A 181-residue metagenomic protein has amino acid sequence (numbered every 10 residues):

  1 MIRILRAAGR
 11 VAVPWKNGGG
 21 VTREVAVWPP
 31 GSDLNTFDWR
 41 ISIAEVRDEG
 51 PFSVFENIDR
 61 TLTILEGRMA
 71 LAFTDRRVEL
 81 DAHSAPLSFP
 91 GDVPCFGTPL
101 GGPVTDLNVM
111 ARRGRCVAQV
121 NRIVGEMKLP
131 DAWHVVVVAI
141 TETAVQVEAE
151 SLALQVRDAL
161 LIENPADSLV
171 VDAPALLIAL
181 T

Functional and structural regions predicted by a protein language model:
M1-T181: Jelly-roll (double-stranded beta-helix
